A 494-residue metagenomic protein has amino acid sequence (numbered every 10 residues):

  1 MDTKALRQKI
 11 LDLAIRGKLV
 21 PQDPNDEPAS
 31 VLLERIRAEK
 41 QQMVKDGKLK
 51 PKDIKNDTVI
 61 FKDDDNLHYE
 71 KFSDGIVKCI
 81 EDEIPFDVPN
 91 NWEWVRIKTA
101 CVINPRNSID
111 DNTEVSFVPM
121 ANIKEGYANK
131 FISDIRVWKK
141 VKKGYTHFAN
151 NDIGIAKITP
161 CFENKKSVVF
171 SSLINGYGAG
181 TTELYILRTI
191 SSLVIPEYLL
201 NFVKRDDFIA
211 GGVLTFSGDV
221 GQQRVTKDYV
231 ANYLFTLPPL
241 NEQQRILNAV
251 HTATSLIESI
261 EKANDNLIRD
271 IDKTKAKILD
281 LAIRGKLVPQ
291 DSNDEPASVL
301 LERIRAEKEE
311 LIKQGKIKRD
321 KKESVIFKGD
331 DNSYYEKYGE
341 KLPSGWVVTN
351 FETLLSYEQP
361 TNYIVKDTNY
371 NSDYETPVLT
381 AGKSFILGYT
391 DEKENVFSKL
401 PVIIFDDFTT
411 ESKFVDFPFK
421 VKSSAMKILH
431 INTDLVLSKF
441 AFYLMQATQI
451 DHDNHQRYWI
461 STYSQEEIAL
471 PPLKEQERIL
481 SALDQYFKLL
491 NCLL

Functional and structural regions predicted by a protein language model:
M1-M43, L49, A210, Y229-K318 (+2 more regions): Amphipathic alpha-helical coiled-coil/heptad-repeat segments
K9, K18, K78-S108, L240 (+9 more regions): Non-catalytic DNA-recognition/assembly elements of restriction-modification systems
Q22-E27, K48-T58, D110-F117, L214-F216 (+4 more regions): Short coil/turn segments at secondary-structure boundaries
P28-D87, P296, E302-K337: Phosphate/adenylate-binding "loop-and-lid" substructures adjacent to NTP/NAD/dNTP-binding pockets in NTP-dependent
K78-E83, K98-I109, V118-I153, D331-Y338 (+4 more regions): Sequence-specific dsDNA recognition surfaces
E83-D87, Y185-T189, A231-L237, Y338-K341 (+2 more regions): Short, well-ordered beta-strand elements within core beta-sheets of diverse protein domains
N90-T99, K165-V168, Y185-L187, L193-I195 (+8 more regions): Catalytic cores of nucleotide-enabled group-transfer and carboxylate-activating enzymes in metabolic and assembly-line
G144-K204, F216-V220, T380-Q446, H452-S464: A short beta-sheet element
